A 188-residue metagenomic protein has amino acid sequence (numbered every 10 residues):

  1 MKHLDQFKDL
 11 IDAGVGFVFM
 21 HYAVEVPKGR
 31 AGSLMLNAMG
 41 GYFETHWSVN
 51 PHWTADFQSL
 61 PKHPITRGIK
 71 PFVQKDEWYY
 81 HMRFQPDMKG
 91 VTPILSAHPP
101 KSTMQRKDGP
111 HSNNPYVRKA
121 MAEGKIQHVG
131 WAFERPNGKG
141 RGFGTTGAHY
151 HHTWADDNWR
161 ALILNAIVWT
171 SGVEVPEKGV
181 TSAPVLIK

Functional and structural regions predicted by a protein language model:
M1-P71: A glycine-rich, often tryptophan-bearing local segment used as a flexible ligand/cofactor-contacting loop or short
D12-V18, K89-T92, G138-R141: Loop/turn elements at helix/coil->beta-strand transitions in domains of secreted/extracellular proteins
A13, M20-V24, S96-P99, T145-H149: Active-site-proximal beta-strand/loop segments in catalytic clefts of secreted hydrolases
F17, Y22, F43, Y79-Y80 (+4 more regions): Aromatic side chains
V18, H46, D76, E174-K178: Secondary-structure transition/capping residues
S33-G41, K75-E77, F84-K89, W159-V175: Oxidoreductase and adenylate-handling cofactor-binding alpha/beta cores
T45-G138: Catalytic beta-strand/loop cores that center a nucleophilic Ser/Cys/Thr and support acyl-enzyme chemistry
K101-T103, D108-K188: Extracellular ligand-binding/catalytic regions of CAZymes and related secreted enzymes and adhesion modules
